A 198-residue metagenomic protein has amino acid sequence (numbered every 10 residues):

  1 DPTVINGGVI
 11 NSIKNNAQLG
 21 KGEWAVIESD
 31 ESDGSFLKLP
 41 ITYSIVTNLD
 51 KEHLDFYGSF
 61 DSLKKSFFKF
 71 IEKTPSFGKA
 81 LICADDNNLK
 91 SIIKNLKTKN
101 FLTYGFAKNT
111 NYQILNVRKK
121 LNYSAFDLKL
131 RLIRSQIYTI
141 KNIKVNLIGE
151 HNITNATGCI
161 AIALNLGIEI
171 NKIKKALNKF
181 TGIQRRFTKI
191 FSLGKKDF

Functional and structural regions predicted by a protein language model:
D1-S12: Short beta-strand-centered segment that lines the nucleotide-binding/catalytic pocket of NTP-utilizing
I5-N6, E28, T47, C83: Short beta-strand segments
S12-K14, Q18-K21, I41-F198: Acidic, Mg2+-coordinating active-site environments of NTP-dependent enzymes
E23-D33, D197-F198: Switch II (G3) loop of P-loop NTPases
S32-T42: Switch II of P-loop NTPase G domains
